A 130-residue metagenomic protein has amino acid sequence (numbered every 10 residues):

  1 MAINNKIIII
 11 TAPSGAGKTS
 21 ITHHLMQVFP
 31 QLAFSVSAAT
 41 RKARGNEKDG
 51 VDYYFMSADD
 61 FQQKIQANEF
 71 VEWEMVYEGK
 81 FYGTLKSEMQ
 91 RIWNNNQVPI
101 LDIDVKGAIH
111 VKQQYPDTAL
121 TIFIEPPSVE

Functional and structural regions predicted by a protein language model:
M1-I7: Extreme N-terminal, non-catalytic leader segments that precede Walker-type/kinase nucleotide-binding cores
T11-P13: P-loop (Walker A) phosphate-binding loop of NTP-binding proteins
A16: ATP-binding Walker
T19: Walker A/P-loop
T22-H23: The feature captures the helix immediately C-terminal to the Walker
Q27-S35: Post-Walker A helix-loop "phosphate-sensing" segment adjacent to the P-loop in P-loop NTPases
A39-P99, V105-I109: ATP-dependent small-molecule kinase phosphotransfer cores that center on conserved nucleotide phosphate-binding segments
P99-D104, Q114-E130: Conserved phosphate-donor/acceptor-positioning beta-strand/loop module used by diverse small-molecule
